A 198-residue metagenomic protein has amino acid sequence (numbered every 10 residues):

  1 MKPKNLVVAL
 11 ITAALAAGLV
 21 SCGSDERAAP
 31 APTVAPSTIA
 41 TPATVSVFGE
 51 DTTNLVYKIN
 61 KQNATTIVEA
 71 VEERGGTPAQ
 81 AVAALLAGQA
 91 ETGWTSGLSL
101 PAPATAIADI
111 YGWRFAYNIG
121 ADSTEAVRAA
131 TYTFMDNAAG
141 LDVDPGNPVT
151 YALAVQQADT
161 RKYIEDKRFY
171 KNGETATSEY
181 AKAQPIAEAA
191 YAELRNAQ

Functional and structural regions predicted by a protein language model:
K2-F48, L55-K58, G120-Q198: Non-catalytic cell-wall polysaccharide-engagement segments
T33, S37, G97-I107: Intrinsically disordered, low-complexity linker/tail regions enriched in Pro/Ser/Thr and polar/acidic residues
V45-Q89, A190-A197: Export/targeting segments at the very N-terminus of extracytoplasmic proteins
Q62, T66, A79-Q89, A108 (+6 more regions): Extracytoplasmic/secreted proteins, especially bacterial periplasmic and envelope-associated proteins
R74-L85, S96-A102, G140-L153: Surface-exposed patches in mature extracellular/periplasmic domains of secreted proteins
G88-T92, Y117: Acidic, glycine-rich active-site loops and adjacent beta-strand->loop/helix elements that engage anionic groups
E91-L100, T160-D166: Secretory-pathway/luminal and periplasmic proteins that interact with or process carbohydrate-rich
P103-I119: Substrate-binding/active-site groove segments that recognize and process beta-1,4-linked N-acetyl-hexosamine
